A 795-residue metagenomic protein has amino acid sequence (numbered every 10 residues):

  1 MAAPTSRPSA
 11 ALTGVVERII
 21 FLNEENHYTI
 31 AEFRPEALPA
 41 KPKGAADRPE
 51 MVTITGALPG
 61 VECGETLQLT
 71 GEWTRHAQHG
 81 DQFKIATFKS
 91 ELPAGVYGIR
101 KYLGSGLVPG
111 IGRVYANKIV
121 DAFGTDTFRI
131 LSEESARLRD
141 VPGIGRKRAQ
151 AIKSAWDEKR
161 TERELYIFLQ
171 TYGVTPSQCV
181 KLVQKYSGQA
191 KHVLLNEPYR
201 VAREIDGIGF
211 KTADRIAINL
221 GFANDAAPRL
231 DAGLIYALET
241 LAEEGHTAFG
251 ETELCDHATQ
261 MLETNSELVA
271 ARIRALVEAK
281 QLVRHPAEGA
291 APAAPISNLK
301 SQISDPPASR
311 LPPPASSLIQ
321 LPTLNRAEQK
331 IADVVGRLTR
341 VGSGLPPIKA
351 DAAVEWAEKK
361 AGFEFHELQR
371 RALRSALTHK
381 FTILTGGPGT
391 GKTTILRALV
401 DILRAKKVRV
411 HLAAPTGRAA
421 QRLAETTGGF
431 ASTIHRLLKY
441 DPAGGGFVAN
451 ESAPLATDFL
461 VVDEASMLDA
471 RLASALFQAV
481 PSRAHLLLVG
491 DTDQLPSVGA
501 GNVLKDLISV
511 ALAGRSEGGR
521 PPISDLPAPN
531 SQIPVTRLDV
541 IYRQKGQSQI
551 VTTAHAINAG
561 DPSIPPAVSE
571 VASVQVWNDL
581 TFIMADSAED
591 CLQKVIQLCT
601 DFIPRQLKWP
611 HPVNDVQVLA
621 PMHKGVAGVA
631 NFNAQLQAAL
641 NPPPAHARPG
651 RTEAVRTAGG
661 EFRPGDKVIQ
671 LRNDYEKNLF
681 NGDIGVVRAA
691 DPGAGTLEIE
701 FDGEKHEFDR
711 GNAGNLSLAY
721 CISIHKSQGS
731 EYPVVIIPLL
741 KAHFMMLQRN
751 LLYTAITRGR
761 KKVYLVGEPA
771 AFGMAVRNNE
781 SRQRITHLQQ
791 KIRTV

Functional and structural regions predicted by a protein language model:
M1-E288, L299, D305-R310, P314-A352: Accessory, non-ATPase domains that flank or precede helicase/AAA+ motor cores in DNA-metabolism machines
S297-K300, S304, P312, R515-E517 (+1 more regions): Short polybasic linear motifs
S317-P388, T394: Pre-Walker A segment
R370-L373, H379-V571: ASCE P-loop NTPase helicase motor core
D493-V668, R672-K677, V795: Conserved helicase motor core of P-loop NTPases
A559, Q670, N681-V795: C-terminal accessory regions
